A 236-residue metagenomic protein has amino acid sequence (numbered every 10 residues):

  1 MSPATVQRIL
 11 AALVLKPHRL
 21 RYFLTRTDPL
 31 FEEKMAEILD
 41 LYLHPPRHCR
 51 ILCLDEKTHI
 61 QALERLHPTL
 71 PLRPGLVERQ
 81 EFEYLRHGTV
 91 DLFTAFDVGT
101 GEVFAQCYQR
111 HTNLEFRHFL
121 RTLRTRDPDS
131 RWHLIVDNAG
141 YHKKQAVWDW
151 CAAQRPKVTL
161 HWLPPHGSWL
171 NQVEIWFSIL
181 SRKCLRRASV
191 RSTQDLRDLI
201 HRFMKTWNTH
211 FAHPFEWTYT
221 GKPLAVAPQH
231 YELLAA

Functional and structural regions predicted by a protein language model:
M1-T27, R50, E56-H59: Conserved short alpha-helical interface segments
V6, C53-D55, A95, G101 (+6 more regions): Mobile genetic element proteins and their domesticated derivatives, centered on retroelements and DNA transposons
L15-K16, K57-I60, G99-T100, A139-H142 (+2 more regions): Short, solvent-exposed loop/turn segments at secondary-structure junctions
M35-R121, P214, V226-Y231: Extended, low-complexity cationic-aromatic segments
R79-Y84, A152-Q172, A188-V190: RNase H-like polynucleotidyl transferase catalytic core
V103-F104, T159-H161, V173-D195, T206 (+1 more regions): Active-site proximal helix-loop segment of RNase H-like, two-metal nucleases, encompassing DDE(D)
S130-H142: Acidic/histidine-rich, metal-coordinating catalytic segments
D195-A236: C-terminal domain-tail junction helix/linker
